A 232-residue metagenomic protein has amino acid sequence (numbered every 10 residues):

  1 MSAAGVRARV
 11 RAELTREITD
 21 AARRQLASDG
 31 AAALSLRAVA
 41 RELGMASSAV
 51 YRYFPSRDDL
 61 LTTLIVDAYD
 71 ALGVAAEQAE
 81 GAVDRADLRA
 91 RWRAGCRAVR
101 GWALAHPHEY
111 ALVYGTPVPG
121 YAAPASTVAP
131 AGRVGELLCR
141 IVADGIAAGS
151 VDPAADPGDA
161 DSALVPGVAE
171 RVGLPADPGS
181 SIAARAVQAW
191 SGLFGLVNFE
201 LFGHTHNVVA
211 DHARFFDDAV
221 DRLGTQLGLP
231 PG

Functional and structural regions predicted by a protein language model:
M1-D29, A33-A38, E42, P55-T62 (+2 more regions): Basic, helix-initiating cap at the start of DNA-binding domains
E13, E17-R24, D59-A79, A94-G101 (+5 more regions): Alpha-helical structural segments
D20, R89-H108, G132, E136-I146 (+3 more regions): Amphipathic alpha-helical segments that line or abut small-molecule/effector binding pockets and mediate allosteric
M45-F54: Short hydrophobic/aromatic patch on the recognition helix
E77, L104-L112, N198-L201, G228: Charged/polar positions within long, soluble alpha-helices
Q78-A86, V118-Y121: Helix-loop segments that flank and shape redox-cofactor active sites
P124-A125: Divalent-cation-assisted or electrostatically stabilized phosphate/pyrophosphate-binding catalytic cores
E136, R140-G232: C-terminal peripheral helix-coil segments that are non-catalytic and often amphipathic
